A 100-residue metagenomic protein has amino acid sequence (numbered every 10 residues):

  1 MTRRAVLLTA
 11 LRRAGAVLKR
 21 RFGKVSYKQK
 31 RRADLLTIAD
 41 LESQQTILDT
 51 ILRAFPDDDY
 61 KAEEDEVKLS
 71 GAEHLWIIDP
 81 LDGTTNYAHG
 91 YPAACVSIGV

Functional and structural regions predicted by a protein language model:
M1-L81: N-terminal subdomain of lithium-sensitive/metallo-dependent phosphomonoesterases centered on the IMPase/IPPase/PAP
S70-V100: DPxDG-like acidic metal-binding loop motif
